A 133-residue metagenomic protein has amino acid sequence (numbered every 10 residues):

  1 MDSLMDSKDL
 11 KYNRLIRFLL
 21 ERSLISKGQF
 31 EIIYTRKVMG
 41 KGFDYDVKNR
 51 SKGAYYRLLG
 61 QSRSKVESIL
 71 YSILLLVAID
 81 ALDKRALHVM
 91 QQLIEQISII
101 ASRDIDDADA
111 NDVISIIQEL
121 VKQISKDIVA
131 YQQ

Functional and structural regions predicted by a protein language model:
M1-S7, L76: N-terminal leader segment of winged-helix/HTH proteins
S7-R22: Short, Lys/Arg-enriched N-terminal segment that forms or immediately precedes the first helix of a structured domain
G28-R36: Short alpha-helical "packing" element that flanks the helix-turn-helix/winged-helix DNA-binding module
M39-S51: Helix-turn-helix DNA-binding module
R63-L70, L74: C-terminal flanking helix
S72-D104: Intrinsically disordered, low-complexity basic tails/linkers immediately adjacent to helix-turn-helix/homeobox/MYB/SANT
V89-I100, V113, I117-D127: Amphipathic alpha-helices that form helix-helix packing interfaces
